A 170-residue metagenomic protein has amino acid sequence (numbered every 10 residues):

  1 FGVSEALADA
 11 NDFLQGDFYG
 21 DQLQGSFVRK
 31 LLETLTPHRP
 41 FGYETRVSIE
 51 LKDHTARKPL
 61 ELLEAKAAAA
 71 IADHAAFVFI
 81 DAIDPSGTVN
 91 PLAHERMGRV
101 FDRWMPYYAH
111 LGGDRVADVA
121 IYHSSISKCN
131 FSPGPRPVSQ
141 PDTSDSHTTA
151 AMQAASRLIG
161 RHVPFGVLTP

Functional and structural regions predicted by a protein language model:
F1, L7-P170: Carbohydrate-binding surfaces of carbohydrate-active enzymes
